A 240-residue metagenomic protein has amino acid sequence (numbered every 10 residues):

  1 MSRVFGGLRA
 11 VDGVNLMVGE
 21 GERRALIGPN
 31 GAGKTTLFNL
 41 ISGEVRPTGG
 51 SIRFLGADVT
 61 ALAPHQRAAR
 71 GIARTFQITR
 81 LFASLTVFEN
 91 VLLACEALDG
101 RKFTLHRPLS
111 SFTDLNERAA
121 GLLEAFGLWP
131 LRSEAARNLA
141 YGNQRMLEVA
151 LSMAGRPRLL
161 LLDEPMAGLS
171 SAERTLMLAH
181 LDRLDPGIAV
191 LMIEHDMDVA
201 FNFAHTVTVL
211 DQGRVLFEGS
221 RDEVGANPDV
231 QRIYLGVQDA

Functional and structural regions predicted by a protein language model:
M1-A240: Glycine-rich phosphate-binding loops of nucleotide-dependent enzymes
